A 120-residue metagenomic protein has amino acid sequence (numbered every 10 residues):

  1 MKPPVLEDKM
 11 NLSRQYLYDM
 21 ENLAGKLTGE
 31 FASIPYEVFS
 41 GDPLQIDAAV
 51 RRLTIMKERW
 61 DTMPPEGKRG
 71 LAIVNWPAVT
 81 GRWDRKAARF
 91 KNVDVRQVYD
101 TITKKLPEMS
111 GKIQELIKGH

Functional and structural regions predicted by a protein language model:
M1-H120: Solvent-exposed interaction patches of small proteins and small membrane subunits
